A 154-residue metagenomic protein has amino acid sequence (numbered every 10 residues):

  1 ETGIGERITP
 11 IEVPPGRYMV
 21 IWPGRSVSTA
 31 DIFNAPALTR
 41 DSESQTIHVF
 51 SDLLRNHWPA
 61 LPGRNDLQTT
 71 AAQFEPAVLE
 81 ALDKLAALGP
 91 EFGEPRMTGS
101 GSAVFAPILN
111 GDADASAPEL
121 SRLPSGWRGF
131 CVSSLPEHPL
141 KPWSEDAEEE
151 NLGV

Functional and structural regions predicted by a protein language model:
E1-E94, L109-G111, A117-V154: Conserved, helical-rich catalytic subdomain that frames metal- and/or nucleotide-binding sites in enzyme alpha/beta
M97-S102: Glycine-rich beta-strand-to-loop/alpha-helix junction loops that act as flexible
A103-L109: Short beta-strand->loop micro-motif that forms the acidic, two-metal-ion catalytic signature in nucleotide-processing
